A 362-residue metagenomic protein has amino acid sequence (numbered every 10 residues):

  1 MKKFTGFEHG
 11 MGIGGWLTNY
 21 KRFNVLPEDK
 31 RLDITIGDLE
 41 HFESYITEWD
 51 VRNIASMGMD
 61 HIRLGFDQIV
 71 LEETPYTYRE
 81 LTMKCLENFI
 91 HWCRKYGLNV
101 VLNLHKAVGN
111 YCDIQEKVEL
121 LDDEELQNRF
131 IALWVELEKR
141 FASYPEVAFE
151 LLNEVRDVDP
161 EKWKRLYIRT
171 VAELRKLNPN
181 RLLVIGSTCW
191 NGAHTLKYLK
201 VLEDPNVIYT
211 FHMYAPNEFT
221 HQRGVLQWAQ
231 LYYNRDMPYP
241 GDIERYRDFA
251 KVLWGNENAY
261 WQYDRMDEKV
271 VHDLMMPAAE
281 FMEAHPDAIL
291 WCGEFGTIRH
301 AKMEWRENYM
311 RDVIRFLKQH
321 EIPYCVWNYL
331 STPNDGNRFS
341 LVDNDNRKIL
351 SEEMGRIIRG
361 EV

Functional and structural regions predicted by a protein language model:
K3-L182, S187-T195, N206, P333 (+2 more regions): Active-site mouth of glycoside hydrolases
T5-F7, E124-M266, H272-I298, R315-C325: Active-site region of glycoside hydrolase catalytic domains
I13, F211-M213, Y329: Active-site donor-binding loop signature of nucleotide-sugar glycosyltransferases
R22-F23, F219-R223, N328, G336-R338: Short conserved micro-motifs at the rims of enzyme active sites and ligand-binding pockets
T47, L274-M275, M310: Amphipathic coiled-coil/heptad-repeat helices and related helical stalk/stem segments that mediate oligomerization
L81, V118-L120, K200-E203, L226-W228 (+2 more regions): Short, hinge-like loop/turn segments at secondary-structure boundaries
A301-V362: Aromatic-rich peripheral "rim/lid" segments of glycoside hydrolase catalytic domains that contact and position glycan
